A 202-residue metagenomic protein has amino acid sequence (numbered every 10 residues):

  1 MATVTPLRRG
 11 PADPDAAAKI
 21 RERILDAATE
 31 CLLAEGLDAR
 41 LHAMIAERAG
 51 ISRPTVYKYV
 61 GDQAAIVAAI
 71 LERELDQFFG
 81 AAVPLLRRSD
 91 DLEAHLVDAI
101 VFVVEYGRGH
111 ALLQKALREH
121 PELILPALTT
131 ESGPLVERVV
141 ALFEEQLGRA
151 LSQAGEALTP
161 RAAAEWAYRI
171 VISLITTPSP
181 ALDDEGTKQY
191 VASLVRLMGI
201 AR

Functional and structural regions predicted by a protein language model:
M1-R48, A65: Basic, helix-initiating cap at the start of DNA-binding domains
M1-R9, E105, G133, V140-A141 (+1 more regions): Intrinsic, short, N-terminal disordered tails of RNA polymerase sigma-factor systems
I24-L32, F78, A82, V103 (+1 more regions): Short hydrophobic clusters on alpha-helical segments that form packing/core surfaces in small helical domains
A49-V60: Short hydrophobic/aromatic patch on the recognition helix
V67-E74: Alpha-helical DNA-contacting segments of helix-turn-helix folds
A69, V83-G109, A167: Hydrophobic alpha-helical connector segments
D76-F79, K115, I124-A154, R161-E165: Amphipathic alpha-helical packing segments from all-alpha helical-bundle domains
E105-G109, E145, R149, E165-D184 (+1 more regions): Amphipathic C-terminal alpha-helical segment
